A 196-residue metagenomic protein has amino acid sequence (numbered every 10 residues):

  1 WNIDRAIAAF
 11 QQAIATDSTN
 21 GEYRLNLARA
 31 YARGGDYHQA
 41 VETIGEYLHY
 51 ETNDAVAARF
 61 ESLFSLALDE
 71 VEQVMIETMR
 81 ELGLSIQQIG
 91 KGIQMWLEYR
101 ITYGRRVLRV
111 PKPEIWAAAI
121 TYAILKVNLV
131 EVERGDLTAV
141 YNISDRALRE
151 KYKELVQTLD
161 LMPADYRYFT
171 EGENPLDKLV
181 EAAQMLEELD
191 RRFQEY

Functional and structural regions predicted by a protein language model:
Y23, V56-A57: TPR alpha-solenoid repeat register
S65-A117, L159, P163-T170, L176-Y196: Intrinsic, low-complexity N-terminal interaction/targeting segments
